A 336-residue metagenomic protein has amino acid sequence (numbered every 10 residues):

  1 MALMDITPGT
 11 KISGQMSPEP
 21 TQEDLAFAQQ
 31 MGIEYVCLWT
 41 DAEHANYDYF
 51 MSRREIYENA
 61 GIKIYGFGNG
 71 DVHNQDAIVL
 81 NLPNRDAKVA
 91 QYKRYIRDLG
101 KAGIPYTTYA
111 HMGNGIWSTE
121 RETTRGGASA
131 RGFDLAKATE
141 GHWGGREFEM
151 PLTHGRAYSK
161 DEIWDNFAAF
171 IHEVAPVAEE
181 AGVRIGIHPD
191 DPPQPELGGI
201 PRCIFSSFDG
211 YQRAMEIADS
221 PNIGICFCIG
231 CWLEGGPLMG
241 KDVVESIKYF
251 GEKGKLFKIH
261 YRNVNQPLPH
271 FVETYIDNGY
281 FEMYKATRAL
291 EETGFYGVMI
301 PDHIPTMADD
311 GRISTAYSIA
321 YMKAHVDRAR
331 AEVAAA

Functional and structural regions predicted by a protein language model:
A2-K11, D24-Q29, D76-I78, D86 (+9 more regions): Histidine-acidic metal/acid-base catalytic patches
L3-Y49, R53-A60, F67-N69: Ligand-binding pocket scaffold of soluble enzyme catalytic domains
P18-P20, G70, M112-G113, R262: Short glycine-enriched loops at secondary-structure junctions
E34, Y65-N69, Y109, I187 (+1 more regions): Non-cysteine beta-strand/loop elements that form the S-adenosyl-L-methionine
V36, H188, C228: Active-site glycine-centered loops adjacent to acidic/histidine catalytic or metal-binding residues that shape
V36, H44-A45, H73-N74, G115-I116 (+3 more regions): Short secondary-structure capping/turn micro-motifs that flank functional sites
W39-A168, E179-E180, C231, E291: Structural motif corresponding to the early beta-alpha repeats
Y109-G113, P189-D191, D302-I304: Short, well-ordered beta-to-alpha junction loops that form the rim of enzyme active sites and present histidine/acidic
